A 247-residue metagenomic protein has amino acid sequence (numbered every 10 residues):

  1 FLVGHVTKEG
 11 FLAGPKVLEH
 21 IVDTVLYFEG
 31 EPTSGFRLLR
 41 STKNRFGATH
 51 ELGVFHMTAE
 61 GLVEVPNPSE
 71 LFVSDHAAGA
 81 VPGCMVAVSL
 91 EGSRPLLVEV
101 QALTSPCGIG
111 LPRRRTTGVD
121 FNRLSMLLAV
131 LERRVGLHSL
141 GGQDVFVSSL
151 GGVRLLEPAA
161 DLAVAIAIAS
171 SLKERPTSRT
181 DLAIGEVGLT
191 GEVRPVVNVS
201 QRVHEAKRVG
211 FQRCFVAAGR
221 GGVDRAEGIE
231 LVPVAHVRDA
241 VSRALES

Functional and structural regions predicted by a protein language model:
F1-K16, H20-L90, R94-S247: Peripheral, non-AAA+ core regions of ATP-driven protein-machinery
